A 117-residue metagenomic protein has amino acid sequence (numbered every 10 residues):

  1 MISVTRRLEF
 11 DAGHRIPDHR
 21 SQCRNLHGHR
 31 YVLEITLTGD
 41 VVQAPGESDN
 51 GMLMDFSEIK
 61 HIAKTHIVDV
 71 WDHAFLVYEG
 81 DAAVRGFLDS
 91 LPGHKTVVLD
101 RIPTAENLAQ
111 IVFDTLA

Functional and structural regions predicted by a protein language model:
M1-A117: Charge-rich, low-complexity N-terminal segments
